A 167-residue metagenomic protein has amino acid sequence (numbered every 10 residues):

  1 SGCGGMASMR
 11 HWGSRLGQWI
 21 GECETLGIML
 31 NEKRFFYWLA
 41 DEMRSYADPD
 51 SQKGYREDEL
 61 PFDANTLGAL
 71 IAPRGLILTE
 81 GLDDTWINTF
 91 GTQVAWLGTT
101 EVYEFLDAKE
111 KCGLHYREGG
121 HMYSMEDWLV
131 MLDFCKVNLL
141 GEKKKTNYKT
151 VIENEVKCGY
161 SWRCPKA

Functional and structural regions predicted by a protein language model:
S1-S45: Hydrolase active-site cap/lid region
W38-S45, Y55, E59, A64-T66 (+1 more regions): Alpha/beta-hydrolase-fold serine-hydrolase catalytic core, especially in secreted/extracellular enzymes
A47, S51: Aromatic-residue-lined binding/catalytic grooves and analogous aromatic/hydrophobic interfacial grooves in multimeric
